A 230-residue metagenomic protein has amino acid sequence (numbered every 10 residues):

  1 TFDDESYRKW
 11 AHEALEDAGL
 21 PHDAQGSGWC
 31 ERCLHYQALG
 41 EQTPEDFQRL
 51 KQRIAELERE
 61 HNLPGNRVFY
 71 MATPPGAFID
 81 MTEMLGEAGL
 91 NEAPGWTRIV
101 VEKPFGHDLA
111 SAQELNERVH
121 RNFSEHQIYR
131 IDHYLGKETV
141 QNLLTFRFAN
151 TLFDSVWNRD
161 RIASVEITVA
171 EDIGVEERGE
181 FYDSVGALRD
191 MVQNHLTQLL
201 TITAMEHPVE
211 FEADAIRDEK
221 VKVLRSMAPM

Functional and structural regions predicted by a protein language model:
T1-V101, F105-M230: Secretory/organelle targeting and membrane-embedding segments
